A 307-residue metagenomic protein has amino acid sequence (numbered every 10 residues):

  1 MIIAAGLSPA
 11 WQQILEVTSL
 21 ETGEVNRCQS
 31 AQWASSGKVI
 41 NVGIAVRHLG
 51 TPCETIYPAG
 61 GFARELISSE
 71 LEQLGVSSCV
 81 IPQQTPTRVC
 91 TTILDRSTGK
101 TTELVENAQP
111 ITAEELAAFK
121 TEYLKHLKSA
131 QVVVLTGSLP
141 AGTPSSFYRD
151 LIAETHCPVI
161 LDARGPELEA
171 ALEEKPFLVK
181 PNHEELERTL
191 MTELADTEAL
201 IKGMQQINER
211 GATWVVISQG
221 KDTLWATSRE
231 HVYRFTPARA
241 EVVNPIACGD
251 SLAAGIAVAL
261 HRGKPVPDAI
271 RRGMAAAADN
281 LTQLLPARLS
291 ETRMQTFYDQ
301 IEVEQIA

Functional and structural regions predicted by a protein language model:
M1-G23, Q32: Positively charged, low-complexity intrinsically disordered leader regions
I3, E54, V134, I160-D162 (+1 more regions): Structural detector of well-ordered beta-strand residues that form the stable sheet scaffold of enzyme domains
R27-T87, Q300: Substrate-binding N-lobe of the ribokinase-like
R47, I152, H261: Gly/Ala-rich phosphate-binding loop of Rossmann-like dinucleotide-binding domains, activating on the conserved
I93-S129: Conserved phosphate-binding/catalytic loop of the ribokinase/pfkB sugar-kinase fold
S129-P140: Short acidic, glycine-rich surface-loop motifs adjacent to enzyme active sites
S146-E230: Conserved phosphate/ATP/ADP-binding segment of small-molecule kinases
E169, T197-A307: Conserved phosphate-binding/catalytic region of the ribokinase-like
